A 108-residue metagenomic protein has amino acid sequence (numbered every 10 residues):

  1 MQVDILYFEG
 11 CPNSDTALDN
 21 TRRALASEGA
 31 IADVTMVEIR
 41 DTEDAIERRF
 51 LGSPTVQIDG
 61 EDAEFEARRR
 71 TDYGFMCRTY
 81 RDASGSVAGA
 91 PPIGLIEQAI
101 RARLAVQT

Functional and structural regions predicted by a protein language model:
M1-R23, S27-E28: Local sequence-structure signature of Cys/Sec-based thiol-disulfide redox active-site neighborhoods
L18-T21, L51-G52, R70-D72: Short, glycine/charged-enriched secondary-structure capping and boundary segments
I31-E43: Thiol-based oxidoreductase modules, predominantly thioredoxin-like and allied folds used for disulfide exchange
E43-R49: Acidic pyrophosphate-coordinating catalytic loop
R49-E66: Short, structured active-site "lid" loops
E61-L104: Non-catalytic, surface beta->alpha helical segment in thiol-disulfide oxidoreductase systems
